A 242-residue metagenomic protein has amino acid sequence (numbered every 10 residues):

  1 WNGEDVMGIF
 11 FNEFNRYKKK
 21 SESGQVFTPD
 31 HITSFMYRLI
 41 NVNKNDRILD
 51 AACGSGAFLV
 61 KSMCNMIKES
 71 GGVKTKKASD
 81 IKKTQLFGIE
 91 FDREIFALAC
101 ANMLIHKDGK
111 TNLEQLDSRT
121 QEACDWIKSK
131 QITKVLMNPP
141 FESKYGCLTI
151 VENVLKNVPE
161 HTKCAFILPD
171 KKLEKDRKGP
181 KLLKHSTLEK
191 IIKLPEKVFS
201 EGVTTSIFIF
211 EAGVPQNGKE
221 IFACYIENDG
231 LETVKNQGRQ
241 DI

Functional and structural regions predicted by a protein language model:
W1-R16: Long recognition/docking surfaces used for binding and targeting
N2, G24, F87, T233-V234: A general boundary/transition motif marking the beginning of the first structured unit of a protein
Y17-V26: Nucleic-acid modification enzymes, centered on SAM-dependent nucleic-acid methyltransferases
K20-S21, Q85, L188, E220: A generic, residue-level signal for flexible/boundary positions that often mark functional hotspots
Q25-K144, H161, P169-K171: Conserved S-adenosyl-L-methionine
Q115, I127-S129, K134-I242: A conserved structural/catalytic subdomain of Rossmann-like adenosyl-cofactor enzymes
